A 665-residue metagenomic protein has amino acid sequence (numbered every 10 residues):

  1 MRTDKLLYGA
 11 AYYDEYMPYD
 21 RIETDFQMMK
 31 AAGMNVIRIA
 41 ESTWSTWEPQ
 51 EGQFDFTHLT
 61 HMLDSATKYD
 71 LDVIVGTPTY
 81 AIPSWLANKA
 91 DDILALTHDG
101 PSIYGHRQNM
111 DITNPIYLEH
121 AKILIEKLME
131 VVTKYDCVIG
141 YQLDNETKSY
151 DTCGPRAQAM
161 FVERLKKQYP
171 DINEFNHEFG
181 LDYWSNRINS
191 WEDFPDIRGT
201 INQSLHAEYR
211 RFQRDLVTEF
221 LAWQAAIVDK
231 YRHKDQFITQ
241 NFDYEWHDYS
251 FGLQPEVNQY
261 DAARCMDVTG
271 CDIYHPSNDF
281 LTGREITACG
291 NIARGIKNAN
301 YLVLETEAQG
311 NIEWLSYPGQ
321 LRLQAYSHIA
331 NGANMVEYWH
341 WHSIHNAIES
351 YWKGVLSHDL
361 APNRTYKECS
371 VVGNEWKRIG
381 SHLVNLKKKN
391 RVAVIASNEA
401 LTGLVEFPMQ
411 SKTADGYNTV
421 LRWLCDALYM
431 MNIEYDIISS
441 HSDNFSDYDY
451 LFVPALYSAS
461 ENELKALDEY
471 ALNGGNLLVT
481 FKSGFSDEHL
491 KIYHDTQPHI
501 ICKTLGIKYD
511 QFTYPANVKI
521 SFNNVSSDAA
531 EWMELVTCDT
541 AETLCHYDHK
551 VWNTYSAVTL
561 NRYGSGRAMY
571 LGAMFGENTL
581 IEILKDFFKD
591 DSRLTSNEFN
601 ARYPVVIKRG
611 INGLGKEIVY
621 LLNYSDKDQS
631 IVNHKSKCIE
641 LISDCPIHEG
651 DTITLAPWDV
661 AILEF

Functional and structural regions predicted by a protein language model:
M1-V36, P49, H382: N-terminal carbohydrate-binding accessory modules
D4-L6, G33-N35, T67-V73, K134-I139 (+5 more regions): Short, well-ordered coil/turn segments that N-cap beta-strands
Y8-M17, S42-T57, I103-H120, T147-D151 (+6 more regions): The substrate-binding groove and active-site-proximal loops of carbohydrate-active enzymes, especially glycoside
A10, M29, I37, A66 (+7 more regions): Conserved, mostly hydrophobic/aromatic
Y16-M29, S250-A262, Y317-A325: Short, acidic/polar
E23-K30, R38-H98, Q224-Y231: Aromatic-lined substrate-binding rim segments of carbohydrate-active enzymes
D99-V268, D272-D279, G283-E285: Polysaccharide-binding and catalytic clefts of secreted carbohydrate-active enzymes
F194, K234, A263-F665: Carbohydrate-binding surfaces of carbohydrate-active enzymes
